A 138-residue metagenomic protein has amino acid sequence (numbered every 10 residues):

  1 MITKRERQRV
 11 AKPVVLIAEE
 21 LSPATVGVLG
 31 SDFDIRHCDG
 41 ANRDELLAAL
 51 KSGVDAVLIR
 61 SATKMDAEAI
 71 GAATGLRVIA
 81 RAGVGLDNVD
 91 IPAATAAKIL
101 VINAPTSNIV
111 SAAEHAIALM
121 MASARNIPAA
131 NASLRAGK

Functional and structural regions predicted by a protein language model:
I2-I102: An N-terminal-biased, well-structured beta-alpha scaffold segment characteristic of Rossmann-like dinucleotide-binding
A97, P105-K138: Phosphate-binding beta-alpha-beta segment of Rossmann-like dinucleotide-binding domains, i.e., the NAD(P)
